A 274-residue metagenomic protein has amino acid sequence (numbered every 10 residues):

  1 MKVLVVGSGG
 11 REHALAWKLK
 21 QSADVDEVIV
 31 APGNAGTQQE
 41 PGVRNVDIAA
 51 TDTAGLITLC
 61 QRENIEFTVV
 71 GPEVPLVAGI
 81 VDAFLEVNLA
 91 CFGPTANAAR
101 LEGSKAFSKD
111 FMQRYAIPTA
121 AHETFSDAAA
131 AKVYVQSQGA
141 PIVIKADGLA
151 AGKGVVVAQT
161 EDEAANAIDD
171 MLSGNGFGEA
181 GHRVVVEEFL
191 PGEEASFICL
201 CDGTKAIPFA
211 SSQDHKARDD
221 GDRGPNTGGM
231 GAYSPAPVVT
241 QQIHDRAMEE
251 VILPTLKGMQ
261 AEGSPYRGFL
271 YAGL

Functional and structural regions predicted by a protein language model:
M1-A96: ATP-binding N-terminal substructure of ATP-dependent carboxylate-amine bond-forming enzymes
V5, V30-A31, V69-V70, C91-P94 (+5 more regions): General beta-strand structural signal in soluble alpha/beta enzymes
N45-T51, E123-D127, A158: Short acidic-hydrophobic, aromatic-tinged amphipathic segments that line or gate anion-handling sites
F92-G154: A conserved helix-loop-beta module that forms one wall/lid of the active-site cleft in ATP-utilizing catalytic domains
G154, A158-L274: Internal nucleotide-binding/catalytic subdomain
